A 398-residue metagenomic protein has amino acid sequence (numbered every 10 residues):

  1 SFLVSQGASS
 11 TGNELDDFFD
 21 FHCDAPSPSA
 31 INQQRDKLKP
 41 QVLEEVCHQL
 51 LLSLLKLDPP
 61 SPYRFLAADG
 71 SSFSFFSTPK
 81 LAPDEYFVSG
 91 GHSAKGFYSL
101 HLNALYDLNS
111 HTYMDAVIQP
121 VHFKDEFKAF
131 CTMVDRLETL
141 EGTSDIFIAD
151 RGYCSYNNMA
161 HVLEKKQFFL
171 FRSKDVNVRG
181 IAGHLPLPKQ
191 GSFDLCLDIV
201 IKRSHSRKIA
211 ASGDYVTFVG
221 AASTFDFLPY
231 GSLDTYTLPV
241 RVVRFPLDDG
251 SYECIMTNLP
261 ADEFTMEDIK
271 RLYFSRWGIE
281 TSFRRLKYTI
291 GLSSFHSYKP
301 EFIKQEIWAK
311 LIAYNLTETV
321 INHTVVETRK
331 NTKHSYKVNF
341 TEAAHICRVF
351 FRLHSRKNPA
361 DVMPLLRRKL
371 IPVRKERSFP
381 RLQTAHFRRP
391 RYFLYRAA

Functional and structural regions predicted by a protein language model:
S1-S9, P26, A30-I31, R35-L38 (+5 more regions): Single, function-defining residue in the core of a domain
G7-F21: Short, charged amphipathic recognition helices of the HTH superfamily and cognate SANT/SANTA-like modules
E14, K56, M266-E267: Short hydrophobic/aromatic segments of transmembrane alpha-helices and their interfaces
Q41-L54: Short Lys/Arg-enriched helix C-cap and helix-to-coil transition segments that create basic nucleic-acid-contact patches
L55-P60, F75: Long amphipathic N-terminal alpha/beta scaffold segment
R64-L66: Conserved beta-strand elements of the Class I
L81-E85: A glycine- and small-aliphatic-rich helix-loop capping segment at beta-alpha/alpha-beta transitions that lines
Y86-G91: Conserved mixed alpha/beta core segments that line enzyme active sites in large multi-domain catalysts
